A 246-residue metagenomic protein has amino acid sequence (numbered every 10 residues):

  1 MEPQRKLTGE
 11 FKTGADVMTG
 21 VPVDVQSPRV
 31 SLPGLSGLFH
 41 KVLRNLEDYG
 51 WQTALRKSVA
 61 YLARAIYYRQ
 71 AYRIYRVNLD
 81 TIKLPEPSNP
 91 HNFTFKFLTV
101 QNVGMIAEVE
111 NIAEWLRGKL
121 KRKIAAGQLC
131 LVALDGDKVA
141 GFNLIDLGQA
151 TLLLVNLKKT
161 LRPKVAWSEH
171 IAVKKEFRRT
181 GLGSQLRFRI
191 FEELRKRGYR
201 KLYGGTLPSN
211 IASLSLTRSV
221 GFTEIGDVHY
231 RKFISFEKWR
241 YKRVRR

Functional and structural regions predicted by a protein language model:
E2-R5, G14-T99, E110, R117-K119: Acyl-donor-binding surface of acyltransferase catalytic domains
I74-Y75, T223-K238: Conserved catalytic-core motifs of GNAT/GCN5-like acyltransferases
I112-Q128: Short, basic/aromatic recognition patches
R122, A126, L134, K138-A166: Conserved acyl-donor/pantetheine-binding loop and adjacent beta-alpha core of acyl/acetyltransferases and related
H170-V173, R179-E192, K196: Conserved acetyl-CoA-binding loop-helix of GNAT-fold acetyltransferases
K174, L207: Residue-level recognition of the GNAT/N-acetyltransferase active site
R195-T206: Conserved GNAT acetyl-CoA-binding A-motif
P208-G226: Conserved active-site alpha-helix within GNAT-family acetyltransferase domains
